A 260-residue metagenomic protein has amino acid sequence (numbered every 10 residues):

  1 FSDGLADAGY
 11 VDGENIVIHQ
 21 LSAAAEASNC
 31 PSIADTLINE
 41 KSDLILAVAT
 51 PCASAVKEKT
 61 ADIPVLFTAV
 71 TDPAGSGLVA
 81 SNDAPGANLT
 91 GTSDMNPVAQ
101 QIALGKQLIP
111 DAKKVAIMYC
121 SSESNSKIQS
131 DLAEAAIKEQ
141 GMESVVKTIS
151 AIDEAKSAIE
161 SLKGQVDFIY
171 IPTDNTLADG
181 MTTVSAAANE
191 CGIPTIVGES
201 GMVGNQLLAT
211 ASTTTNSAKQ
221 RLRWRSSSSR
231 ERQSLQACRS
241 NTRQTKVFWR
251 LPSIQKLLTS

Functional and structural regions predicted by a protein language model:
F1-S260: Short hydrophobic alpha-helices and adjacent helix-cap/hinge residues
